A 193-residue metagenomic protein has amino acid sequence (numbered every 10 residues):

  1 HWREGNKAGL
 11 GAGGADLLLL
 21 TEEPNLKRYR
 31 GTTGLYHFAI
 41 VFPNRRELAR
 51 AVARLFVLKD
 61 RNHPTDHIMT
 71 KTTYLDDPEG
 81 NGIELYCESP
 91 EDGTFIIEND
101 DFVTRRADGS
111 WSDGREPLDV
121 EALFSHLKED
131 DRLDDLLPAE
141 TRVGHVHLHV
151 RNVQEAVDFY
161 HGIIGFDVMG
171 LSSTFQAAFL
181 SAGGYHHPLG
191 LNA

Functional and structural regions predicted by a protein language model:
W2-T33, G82-S89, D167-A193: Conserved short beta-strand elements that form part of the metal-binding/catalytic scaffold of enzyme active sites
G5, L35-H37, T70-T72, G82 (+1 more regions): Extracellular structured ligand-interaction cores
G14, A39-G82, P90, V150-V157 (+1 more regions): Vicinal oxygen chelate
D16-R61, T65, W111-E129: Short secondary-structure boundary segments
L35-I40, P90-Q154: N-terminal beta-strand motif that seeds the catalytic metal site of vicinal oxygen chelate
P43-R46, N62-D66, C87-P90, N99-D100 (+3 more regions): Glycine-rich loops and low-complexity Gly/Arg-rich segments that provide flexible linkers or classic glycine-based
R61-P64, D130-L136, F166-D167: Short helix-to-loop capping/linker segments positioned immediately adjacent to catalytic or ligand/cofactor-binding
D135-F179: Conserved small-residue-rich
